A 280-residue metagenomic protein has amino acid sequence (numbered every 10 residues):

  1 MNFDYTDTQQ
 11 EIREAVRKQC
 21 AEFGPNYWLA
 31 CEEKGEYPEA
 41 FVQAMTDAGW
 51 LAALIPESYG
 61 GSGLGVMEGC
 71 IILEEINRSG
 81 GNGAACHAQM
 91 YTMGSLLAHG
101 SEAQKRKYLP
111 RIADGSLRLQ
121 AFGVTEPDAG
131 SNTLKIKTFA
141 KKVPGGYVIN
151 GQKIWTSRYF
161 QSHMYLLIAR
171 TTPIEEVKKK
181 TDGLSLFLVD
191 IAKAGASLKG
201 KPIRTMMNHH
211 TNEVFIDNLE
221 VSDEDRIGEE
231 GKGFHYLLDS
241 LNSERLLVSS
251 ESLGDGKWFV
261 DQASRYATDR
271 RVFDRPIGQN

Functional and structural regions predicted by a protein language model:
M1-C86, K107, R111: Amphipathic, small/basic residue-rich leader segments at the start of a protein or domain
F3-T8, R78, A196-N280: Glycine-rich beta->alpha junctions and the first turn(s) of the following alpha-helix
G49, I72-N77, I168-T171, L188-A194 (+2 more regions): Short Ser/Thr-interspersed hydrophobic loop/turn segments at strand-loop and sheet-helix junctions that line or gate
A84-A103, G130: N-terminal glycine-rich flavin-associated loop
G115-V124, I168: A short, Trp-centered hydrophobic/proline-enriched beta-strand micro-motif
A129-G130, I154-Y159, T205-M206, S243-L247: Glycine-rich phosphate/pyrophosphate-binding beta-alpha loops
T138-K141: A structural signal for short hydrophobic beta-strand segments in well-ordered beta-sheet cores
G146, N150-S197: A short core secondary-structure module
